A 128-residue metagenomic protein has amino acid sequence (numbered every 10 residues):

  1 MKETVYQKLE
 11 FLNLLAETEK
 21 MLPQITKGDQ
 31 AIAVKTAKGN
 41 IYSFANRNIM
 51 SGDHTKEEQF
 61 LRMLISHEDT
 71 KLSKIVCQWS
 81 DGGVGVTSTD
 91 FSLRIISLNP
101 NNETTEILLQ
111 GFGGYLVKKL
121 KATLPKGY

Functional and structural regions predicted by a protein language model:
M1-P23, H67-Y128: C-terminal binding/interaction regions
L9, N13, K27, T55-Q59: Conserved active-site and cofactor/substrate-binding residues in soluble primary-metabolism enzymes
E19-A31, I49: Structured beta-strand/loop patches that form or line metal/cofactor-binding pockets in enzymes
D29-A37, Y115-V117: Short beta-strand scaffold segments in enzyme catalytic cores
N40-I41: Hydrophobic "anchor" residues
I49-M63: A short, polar/charged loop-to-alpha-helix boundary motif
